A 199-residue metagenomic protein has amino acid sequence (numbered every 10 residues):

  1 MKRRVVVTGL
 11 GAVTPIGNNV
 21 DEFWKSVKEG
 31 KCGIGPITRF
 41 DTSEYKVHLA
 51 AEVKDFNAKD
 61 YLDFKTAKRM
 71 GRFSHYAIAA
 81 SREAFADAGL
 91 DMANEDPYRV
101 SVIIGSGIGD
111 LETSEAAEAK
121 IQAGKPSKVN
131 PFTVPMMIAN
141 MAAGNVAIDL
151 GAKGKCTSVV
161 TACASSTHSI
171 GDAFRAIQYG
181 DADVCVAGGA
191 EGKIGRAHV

Functional and structural regions predicted by a protein language model:
M1-T66: ACP-dependent fatty acid/polyketide chain-elongation machinery
K2, P15-N19, K28-I37, A86-Y98 (+1 more regions): Acyl-thioester C-C bond-transforming condensing/cleaving domain
V6, A77, S101-G105: Short, conserved beta-strand segments within well-ordered enzyme catalytic domains that often line or immediately flank
A12, M70, V159: Generic anion/oxyanion-binding catalytic loop in active/binding sites
E22, S26, F73-A80, S165 (+1 more regions): Generic hydrophobic secondary-structure packing signal
R39-L90, A139-K153: A glycine- and small-residue-enriched flexible loop/hinge segment at structural boundaries
T42-Y45, D96-V100: Short, conserved alpha-helical segments within structured domains
